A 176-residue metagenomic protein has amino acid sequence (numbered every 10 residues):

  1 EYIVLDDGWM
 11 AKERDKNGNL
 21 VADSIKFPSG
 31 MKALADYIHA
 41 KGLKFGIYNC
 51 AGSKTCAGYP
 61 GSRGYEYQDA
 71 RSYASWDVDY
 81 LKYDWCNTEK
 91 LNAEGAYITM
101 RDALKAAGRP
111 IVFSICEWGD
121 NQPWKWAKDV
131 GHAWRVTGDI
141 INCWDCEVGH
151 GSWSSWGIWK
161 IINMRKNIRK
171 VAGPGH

Functional and structural regions predicted by a protein language model:
E1-K90: Aromatic-lined carbohydrate-binding/catalytic grooves of carbohydrate-active enzymes
I3, F45, Y73, M100 (+2 more regions): Generic structural hydrophobic/aromatic packing signal, biased to beta-strands
N17, S29, F45, A107 (+3 more regions): Feature targets compositionally biased, intrinsically disordered low-complexity regions with long contiguous runs
N17-V21, S62-R63, A96-M100, A127-W134: Short secondary-structure boundary/capping segments
S29-A33, Q68, L91-G95, T99 (+2 more regions): Generic recognition of stable, solvent-exposed alpha-helical segments in well-folded globular domains
I38-A40, A74-S75, K105-G108, A127-K128: Extracellular/periplasmic catalytic domains that process cell-envelope and extracellular macromolecules
Y65-Q68, V112-H176: Glycan-recognition surfaces
Y80, W85-G119: Extracytoplasmic, non-cytosolic globular domains
